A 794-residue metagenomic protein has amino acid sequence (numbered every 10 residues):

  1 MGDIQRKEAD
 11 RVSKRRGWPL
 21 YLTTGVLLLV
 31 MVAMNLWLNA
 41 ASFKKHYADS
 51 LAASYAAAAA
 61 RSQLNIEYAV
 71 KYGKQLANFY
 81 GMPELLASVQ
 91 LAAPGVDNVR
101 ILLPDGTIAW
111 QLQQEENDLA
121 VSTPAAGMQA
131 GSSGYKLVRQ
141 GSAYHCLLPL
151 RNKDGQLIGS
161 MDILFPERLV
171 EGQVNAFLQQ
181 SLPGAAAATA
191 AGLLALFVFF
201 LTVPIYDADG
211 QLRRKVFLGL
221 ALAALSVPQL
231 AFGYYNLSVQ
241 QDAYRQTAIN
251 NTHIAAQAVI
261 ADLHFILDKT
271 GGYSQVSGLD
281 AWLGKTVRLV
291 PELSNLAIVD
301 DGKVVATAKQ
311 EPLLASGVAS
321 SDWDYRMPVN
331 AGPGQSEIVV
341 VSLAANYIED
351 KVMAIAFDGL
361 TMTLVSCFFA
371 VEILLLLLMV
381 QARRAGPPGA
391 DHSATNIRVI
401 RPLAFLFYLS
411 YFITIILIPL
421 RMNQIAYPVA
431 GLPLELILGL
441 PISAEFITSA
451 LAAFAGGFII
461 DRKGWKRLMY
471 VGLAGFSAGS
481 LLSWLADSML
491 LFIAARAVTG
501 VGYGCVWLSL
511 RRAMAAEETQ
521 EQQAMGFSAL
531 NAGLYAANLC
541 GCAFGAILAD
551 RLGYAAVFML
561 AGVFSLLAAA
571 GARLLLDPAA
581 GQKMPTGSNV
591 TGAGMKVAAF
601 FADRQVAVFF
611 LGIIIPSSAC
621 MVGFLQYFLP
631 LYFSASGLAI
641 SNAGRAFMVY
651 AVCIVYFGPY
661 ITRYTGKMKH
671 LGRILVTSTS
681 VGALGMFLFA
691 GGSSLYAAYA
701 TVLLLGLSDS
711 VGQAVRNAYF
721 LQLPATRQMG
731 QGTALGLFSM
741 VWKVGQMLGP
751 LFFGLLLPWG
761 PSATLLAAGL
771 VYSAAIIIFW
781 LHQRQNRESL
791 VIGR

Functional and structural regions predicted by a protein language model:
D10-A41, A186-F200, R213-S238, L374: Extreme N-terminal signal-anchor transmembrane helix of membrane signaling/transducer proteins, especially in bacteria
A143, I163-Q180, V341-D358: Helix-start (N-cap) segments at beta->loop->alpha junctions that couple sensory/regulatory domains to adjoining helices
G386-I397, D577-F610: Juxtamembrane intracellular "pre-TM" segments in multi-pass secondary transporters
T395-G431, G439, V608-F609, I613 (+1 more regions): Helix-loop boundary and gating motifs at the non-cytosolic
F446-F454, N538-L539, A651-P659, Q746-M747: Residue-level signature of mid-helix packing/kink "hotspots" within the transmembrane helices of 12-pass Major
A452-G464, F657-H670: Helix-to-loop junctions at the C-terminal end of transmembrane segments in multipass secondary transporters
R467-L481, R673-F687: Structural signature of the two symmetry-related core transmembrane helices
C505-E518, G712-A725: Intracellular juxtamembrane helix-capping segments at the cytosolic ends of symmetry-related transmembrane helices
